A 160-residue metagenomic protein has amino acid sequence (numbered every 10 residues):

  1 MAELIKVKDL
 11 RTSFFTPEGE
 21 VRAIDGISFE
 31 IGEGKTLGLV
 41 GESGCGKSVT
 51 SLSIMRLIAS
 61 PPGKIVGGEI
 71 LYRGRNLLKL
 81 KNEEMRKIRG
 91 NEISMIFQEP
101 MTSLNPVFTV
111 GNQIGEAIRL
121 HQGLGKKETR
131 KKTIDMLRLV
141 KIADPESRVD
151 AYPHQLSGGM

Functional and structural regions predicted by a protein language model:
M1-M160: ABC transporter nucleotide-binding domains
